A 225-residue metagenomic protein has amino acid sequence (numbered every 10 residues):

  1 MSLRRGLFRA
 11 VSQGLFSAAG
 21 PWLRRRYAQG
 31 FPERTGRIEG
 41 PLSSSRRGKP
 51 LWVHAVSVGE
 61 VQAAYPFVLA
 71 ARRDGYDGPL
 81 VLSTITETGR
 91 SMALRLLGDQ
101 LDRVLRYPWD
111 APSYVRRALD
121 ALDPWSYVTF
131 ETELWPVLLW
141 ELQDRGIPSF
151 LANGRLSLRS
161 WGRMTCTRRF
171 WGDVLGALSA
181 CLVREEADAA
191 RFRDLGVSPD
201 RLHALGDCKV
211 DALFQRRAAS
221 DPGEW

Functional and structural regions predicted by a protein language model:
M1-Y27, G172: Short hydrophobic helices that act as membrane-entry/anchoring signals
G20-R217: Active-site and donor-binding regions of nucleotide-sugar-utilizing enzymes
D221-W225: Short, intrinsically disordered, charge-balanced linker/junction segments flanking boundaries in proteins
